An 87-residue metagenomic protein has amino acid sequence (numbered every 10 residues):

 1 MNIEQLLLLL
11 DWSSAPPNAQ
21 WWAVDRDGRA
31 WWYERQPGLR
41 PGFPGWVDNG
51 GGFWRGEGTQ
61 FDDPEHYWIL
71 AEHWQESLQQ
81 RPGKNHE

Functional and structural regions predicted by a protein language model:
N2, A19, G42: Structured alpha/beta reader/binder surfaces that contact nucleic acids or chromatin modification marks
I3-P16: Surface-exposed ligand/attachment interfaces on beta-rich extracellular proteins
S13-S14, P41, F61: Compositionally biased, intrinsically disordered/low-complexity regions enriched for serine, proline and threonine
P17-W21, D27-A30: Short, surface-exposed beta-edge/turn micro-motifs
V24-D25, D48: Generic beta-strand structural signal
G28-P44: Short, surface-exposed terminal/edge motifs of secreted or surface/virion proteins that either
V47-E87: Low-complexity intrinsically disordered segments
